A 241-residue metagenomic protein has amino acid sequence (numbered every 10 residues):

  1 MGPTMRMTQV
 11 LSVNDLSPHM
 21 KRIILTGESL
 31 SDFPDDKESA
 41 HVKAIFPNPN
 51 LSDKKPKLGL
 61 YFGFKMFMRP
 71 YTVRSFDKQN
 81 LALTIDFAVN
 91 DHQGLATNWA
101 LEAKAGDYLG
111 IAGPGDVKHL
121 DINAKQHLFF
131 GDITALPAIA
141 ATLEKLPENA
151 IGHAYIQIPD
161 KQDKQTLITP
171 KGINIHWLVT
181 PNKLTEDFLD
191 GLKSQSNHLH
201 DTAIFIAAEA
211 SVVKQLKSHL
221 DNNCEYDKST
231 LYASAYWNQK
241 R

Functional and structural regions predicted by a protein language model:
M1-R241: Extended, composition-driven regions rather than compact fold-specific motifs
